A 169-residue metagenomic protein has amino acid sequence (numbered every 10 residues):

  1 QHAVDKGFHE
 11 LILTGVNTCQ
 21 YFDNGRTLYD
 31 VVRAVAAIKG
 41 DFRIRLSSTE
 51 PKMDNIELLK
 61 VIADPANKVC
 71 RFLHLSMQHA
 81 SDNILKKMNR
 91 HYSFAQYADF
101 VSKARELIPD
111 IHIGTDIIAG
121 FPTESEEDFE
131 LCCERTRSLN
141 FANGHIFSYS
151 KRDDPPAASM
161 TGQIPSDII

Functional and structural regions predicted by a protein language model:
Q1: Canonical Radical SAM [4Fe-4S] cluster-binding loop centered on the CxxxCxxC motif and its immediate flanking residues
D5-F129: Conserved SAM/AdoMet-binding glycine-rich loop
A36, P51, D99, K103-H112 (+2 more regions): Auxiliary Fe-S-binding modules of radical SAM enzymes
